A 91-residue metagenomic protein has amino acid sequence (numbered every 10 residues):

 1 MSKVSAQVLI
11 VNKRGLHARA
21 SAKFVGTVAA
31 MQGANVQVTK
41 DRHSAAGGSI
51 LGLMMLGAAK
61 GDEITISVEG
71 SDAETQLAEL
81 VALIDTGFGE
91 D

Functional and structural regions predicted by a protein language model:
K3-Q7, E63-T65: Intrinsic-disorder/low-complexity, polar/charged segments enriched in Ser/Thr/Lys/Arg/Asp/Glu/Gln
V8-L9, L16, T75, L80: Alpha-helical protein-protein interaction elements
L9-G52, L56: Compact, glycine-rich, soluble single-domain proteins
M55-D91: C-terminal structural segments of small proteins and small subunits
